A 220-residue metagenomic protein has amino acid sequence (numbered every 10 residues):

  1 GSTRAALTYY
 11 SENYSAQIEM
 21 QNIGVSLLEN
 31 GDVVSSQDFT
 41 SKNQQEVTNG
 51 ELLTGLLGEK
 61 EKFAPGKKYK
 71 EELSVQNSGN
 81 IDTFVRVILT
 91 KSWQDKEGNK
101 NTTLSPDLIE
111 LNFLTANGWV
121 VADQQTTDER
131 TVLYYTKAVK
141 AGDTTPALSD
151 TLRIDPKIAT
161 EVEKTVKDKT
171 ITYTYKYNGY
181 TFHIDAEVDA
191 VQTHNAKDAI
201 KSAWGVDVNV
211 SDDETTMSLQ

Functional and structural regions predicted by a protein language model:
G1-E51, F63, Y177-Q220: Short, polar/proline-rich extracytoplasmic segments that appear immediately after membrane translocation
T3-Y10, Q17-I18, A64, S78 (+4 more regions): Broad hydrophobic/π-residue packing in well-ordered secondary structure
Q17-N43, Q94-V132: A surface/secretory-pathway sequence property marking extracellular, secreted, or lumenal proteins enriched
K62-W93, K137-Q220: C-terminal, structured domain-capping segment
